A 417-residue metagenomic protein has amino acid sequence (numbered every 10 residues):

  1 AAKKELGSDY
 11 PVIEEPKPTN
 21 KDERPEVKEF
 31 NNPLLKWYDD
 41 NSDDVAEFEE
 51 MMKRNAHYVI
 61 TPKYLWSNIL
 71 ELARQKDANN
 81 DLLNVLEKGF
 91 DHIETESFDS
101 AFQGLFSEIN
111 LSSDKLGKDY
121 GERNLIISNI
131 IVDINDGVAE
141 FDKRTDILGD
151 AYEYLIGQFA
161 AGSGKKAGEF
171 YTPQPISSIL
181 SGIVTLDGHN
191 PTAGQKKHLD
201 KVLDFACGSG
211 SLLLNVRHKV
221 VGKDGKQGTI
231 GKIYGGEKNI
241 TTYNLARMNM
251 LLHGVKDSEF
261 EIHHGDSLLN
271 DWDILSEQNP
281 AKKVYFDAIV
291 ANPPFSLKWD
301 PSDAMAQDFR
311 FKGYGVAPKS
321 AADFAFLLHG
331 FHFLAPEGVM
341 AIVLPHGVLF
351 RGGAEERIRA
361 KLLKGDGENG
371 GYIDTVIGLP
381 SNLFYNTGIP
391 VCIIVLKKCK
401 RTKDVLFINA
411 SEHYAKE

Functional and structural regions predicted by a protein language model:
A1-H189, S258-E261, S267, G378-S381 (+1 more regions): Non-catalytic, mostly N-terminal accessory regions of nucleic-acid modification and defense proteins
G7-D9, F384-E417: Flexible, glycine-/basic-rich loop-and-beta segments that form/coincide with the SAM-dependent methyltransferase
E169-A291, S296-K298, M305, K312 (+4 more regions): Conserved S-adenosyl-L-methionine
D300-A322, H346-A354, L379-N386, H413-E417: Short, contiguous acidic/charged loop-to-helix segments that flank catalytic cores in large enzymes
G330: RNase H-like, metal-dependent nuclease domains and their acidic two-metal-ion catalytic environment used
L334-V339: Short glycine-dipeptide loop
L363-S381: Conserved short secondary-structure elements within globular domains
